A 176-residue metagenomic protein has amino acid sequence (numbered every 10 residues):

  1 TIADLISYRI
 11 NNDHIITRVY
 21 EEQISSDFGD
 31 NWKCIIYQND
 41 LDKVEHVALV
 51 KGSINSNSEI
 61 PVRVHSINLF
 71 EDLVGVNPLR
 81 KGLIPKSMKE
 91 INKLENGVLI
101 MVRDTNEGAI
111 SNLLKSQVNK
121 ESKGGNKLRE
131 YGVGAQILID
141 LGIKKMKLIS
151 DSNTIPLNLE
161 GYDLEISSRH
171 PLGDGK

Functional and structural regions predicted by a protein language model:
I2-K176: Catalytic domains of riboflavin
